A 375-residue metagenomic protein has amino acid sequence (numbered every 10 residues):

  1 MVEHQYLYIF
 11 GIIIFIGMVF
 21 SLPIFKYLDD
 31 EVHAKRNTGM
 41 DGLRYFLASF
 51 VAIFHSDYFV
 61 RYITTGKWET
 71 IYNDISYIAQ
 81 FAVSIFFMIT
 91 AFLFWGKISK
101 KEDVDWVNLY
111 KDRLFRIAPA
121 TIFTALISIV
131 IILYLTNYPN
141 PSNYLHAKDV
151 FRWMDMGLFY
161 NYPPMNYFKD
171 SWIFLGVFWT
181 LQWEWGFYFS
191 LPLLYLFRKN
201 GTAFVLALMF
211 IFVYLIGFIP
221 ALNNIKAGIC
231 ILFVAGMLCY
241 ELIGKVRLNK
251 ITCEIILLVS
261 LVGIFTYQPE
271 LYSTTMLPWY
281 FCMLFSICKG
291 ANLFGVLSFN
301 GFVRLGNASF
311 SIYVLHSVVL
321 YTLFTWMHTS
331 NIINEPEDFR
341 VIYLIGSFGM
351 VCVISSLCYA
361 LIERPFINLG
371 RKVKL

Functional and structural regions predicted by a protein language model:
M1-D30: Transmembrane alpha-helices
V2, I24-G39, I53-I75, G96-K101 (+5 more regions): Alpha-helical transmembrane segments in multi-pass integral membrane proteins
L7-I13, M40-F46, F81-I89, F178-F189 (+4 more regions): Membrane-embedded alpha-helical segments of multi-pass membrane proteins, especially the transmembrane helices
R44-L47, S76, Q80-V83, I98-L133 (+6 more regions): Transmembrane alpha-helical segments and their boundary/interface "anchor" motifs in multi-pass integral membrane
S49, I129, F189-L193, L215 (+2 more regions): Alpha-helical transmembrane segments of multipass membrane proteins
T65-F81, F86-I89, W95, I117-W185 (+1 more regions): Membrane-interface helix-loop-helix regions
I89, L93, V234, C282 (+5 more regions): Transmembrane alpha-helix boundary/anchor motif
